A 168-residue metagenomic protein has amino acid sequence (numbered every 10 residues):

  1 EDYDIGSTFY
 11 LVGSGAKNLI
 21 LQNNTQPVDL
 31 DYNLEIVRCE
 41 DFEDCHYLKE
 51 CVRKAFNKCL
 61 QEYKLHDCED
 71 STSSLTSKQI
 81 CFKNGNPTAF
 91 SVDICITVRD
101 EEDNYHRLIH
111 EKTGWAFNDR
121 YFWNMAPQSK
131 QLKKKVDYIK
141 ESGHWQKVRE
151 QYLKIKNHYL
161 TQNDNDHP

Functional and structural regions predicted by a protein language model:
D2-L30, L34-E40: Active-site nucleotide-donor binding segment shared across nucleotidyl transfer reactions
D2-Y3, K49-E102: Conserved catalytic core of two-metal-ion nucleotidyltransferases
L19, E35, E50, L65-C68 (+1 more regions): Predominantly extracellular/lumenal beta-strand repeat domains
L19, F42, E102-N104: Short acidic, gly/pro-rich beta-turn/loop elements at beta-sheet edges and active-site/ligand-binding grooves
V28-L30, C51-K54, K112-A116: Short, low-complexity, polar/charged sequence segments that are solvent-exposed and flexible
N33-V37, N57-L60, F117-W123: Glycine-rich loops and low-complexity Gly/Arg-rich segments that provide flexible linkers or classic glycine-based
E40-E50: Short, conserved charged micro-motifs
S71, N84-P168: Right-hand nucleic-acid polymerase module
